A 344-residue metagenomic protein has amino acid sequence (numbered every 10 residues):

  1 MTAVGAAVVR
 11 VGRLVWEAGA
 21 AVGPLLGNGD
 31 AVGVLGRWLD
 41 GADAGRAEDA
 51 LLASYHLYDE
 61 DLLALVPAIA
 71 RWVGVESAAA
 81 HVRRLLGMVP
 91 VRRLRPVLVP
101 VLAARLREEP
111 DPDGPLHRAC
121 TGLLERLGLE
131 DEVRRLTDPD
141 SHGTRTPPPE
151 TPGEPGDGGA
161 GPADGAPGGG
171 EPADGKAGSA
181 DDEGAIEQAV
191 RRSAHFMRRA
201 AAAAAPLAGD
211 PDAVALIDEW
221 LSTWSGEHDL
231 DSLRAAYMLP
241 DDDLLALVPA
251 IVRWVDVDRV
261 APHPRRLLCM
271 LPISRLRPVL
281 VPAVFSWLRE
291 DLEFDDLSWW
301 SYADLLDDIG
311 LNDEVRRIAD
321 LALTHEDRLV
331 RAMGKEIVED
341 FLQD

Functional and structural regions predicted by a protein language model:
A3-L14, A104-L106, I186-S193: Disulfide-bonded cysteine-rich modules in secreted/extracellular proteins, activating on the conserved Cys frameworks
R10, W16-L26, R37, E48-E60 (+10 more regions): Structural detector for internal amphipathic alpha-helices that build alpha-solenoid repeat scaffolds
N28-R37, E60-R71, L94-A104, E130-T137 (+5 more regions): Amphipathic alpha-helical scaffolding segments comprising HEAT/armadillo-like alpha-solenoid repeats
A42-D43, D113, S225, F294-D295 (+1 more regions): Short inter-helical turns and helix N-cap capping residues of alpha-solenoid HEAT/ARM repeat scaffolds
E108, L116-H117, F285-A322: Helix-driven interaction modules
E125-P148, R316-D344: Eukaryotic acidic, Ser/Thr-rich intrinsically disordered low-complexity regions
S141-A185, R199, S286-R289, R317: Intrinsically disordered, low-complexity terminal tails and inter-domain linkers enriched for S/T/G/P/D/E
G178-D181, A185, A189, E339-D344: Terminal, non-catalytic domain-edge segments
